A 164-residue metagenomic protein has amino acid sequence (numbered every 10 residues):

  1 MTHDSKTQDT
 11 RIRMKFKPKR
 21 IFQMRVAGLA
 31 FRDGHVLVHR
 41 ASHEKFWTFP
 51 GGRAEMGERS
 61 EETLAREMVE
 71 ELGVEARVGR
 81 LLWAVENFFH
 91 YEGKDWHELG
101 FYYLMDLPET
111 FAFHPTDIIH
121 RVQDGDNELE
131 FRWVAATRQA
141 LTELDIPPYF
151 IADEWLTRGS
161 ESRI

Functional and structural regions predicted by a protein language model:
T2-L29: Acidic, metal-coordinating catalytic segment for phosphate/diphosphate chemistry, firing primarily on the Nudix
R11-P18, H90-E92, I118-R121: Short, P/G- and charge-enriched loop/turn segments at secondary-structure junctions
Q23-A27, E98-Y102, E128: Short hydrophobic/aromatic beta-strand or adjacent loop that forms the aromatic wall/cage of a ligand/substrate-binding
R32-E70: Conserved Nudix-box catalytic region and its N-terminal flanking loop in Nudix hydrolases and closely related
G34-V36, H43-E44, E55, A84-F88 (+1 more regions): Short, charged/polar surface micro-motifs in flexible loops or helix N-caps
S42-W47, A112-F113, I118-I164: Nudix hydrolase/Nudix homology domain
E75-A84: A short coil-to-beta-strand element that immediately follows conserved catalytic motifs
F89-D117, D153-W155: Active-site-adjacent beta-strand/loop module that shapes the phosphate/pyrophosphate-binding cleft
